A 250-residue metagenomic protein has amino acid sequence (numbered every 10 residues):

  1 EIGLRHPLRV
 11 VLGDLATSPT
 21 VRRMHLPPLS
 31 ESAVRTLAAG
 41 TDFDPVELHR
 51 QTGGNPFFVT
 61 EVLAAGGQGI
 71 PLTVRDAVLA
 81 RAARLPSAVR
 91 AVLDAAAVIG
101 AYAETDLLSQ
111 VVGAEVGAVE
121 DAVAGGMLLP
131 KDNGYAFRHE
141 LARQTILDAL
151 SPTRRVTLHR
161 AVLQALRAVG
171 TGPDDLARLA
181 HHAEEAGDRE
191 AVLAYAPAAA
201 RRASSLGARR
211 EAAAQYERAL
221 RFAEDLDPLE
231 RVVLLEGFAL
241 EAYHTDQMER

Functional and structural regions predicted by a protein language model:
E1-H25: Sensor-1/coupling segment of RecA-like P-loop NTPase cores
T17-T20, D121, P228: Short, structurally constrained coil/turn elements that cap an alpha-helix or connect an alpha-helix to the following
H25-L226, G237: Short secondary-structure boundary elements
E230-E236: Amphipathic alpha-helical repeat scaffolds of TPR domains
E249-R250: Alpha-helical repeat scaffolds
